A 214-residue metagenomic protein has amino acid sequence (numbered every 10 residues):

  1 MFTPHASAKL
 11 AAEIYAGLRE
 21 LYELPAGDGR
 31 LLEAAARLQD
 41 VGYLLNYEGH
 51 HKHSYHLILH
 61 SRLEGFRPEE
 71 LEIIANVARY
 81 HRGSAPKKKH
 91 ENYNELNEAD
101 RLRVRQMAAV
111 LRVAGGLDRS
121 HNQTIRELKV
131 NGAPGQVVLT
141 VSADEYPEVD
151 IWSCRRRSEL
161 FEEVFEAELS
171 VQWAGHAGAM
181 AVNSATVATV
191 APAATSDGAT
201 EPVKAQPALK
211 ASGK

Functional and structural regions predicted by a protein language model:
T3, K9-V130: Divalent metal-dependent catalytic cores for phosphoryl transfer on phosphate-bearing substrates
L10-E13, R30, S184, T195-D197 (+1 more regions): Non-catalytic regulatory/linker segments of enzymes
I14, D144-Y146, H176: Short, glycine-/Ser/Thr-/acidic-enriched flexible segments
A85-N97, A167-S170, V187, A191 (+1 more regions): A broadly tuned preference for mixed-charge, low-complexity surface segments
L117-V171: Low-complexity, glycine/alanine/valine/leucine- and proline-rich hydrophobic stretches
Q172-V182: Short proline/glycine- and acidic-rich turn/helix-capping motifs at secondary-structure junctions
A188-K214: Long, low-complexity, intrinsically disordered segments
